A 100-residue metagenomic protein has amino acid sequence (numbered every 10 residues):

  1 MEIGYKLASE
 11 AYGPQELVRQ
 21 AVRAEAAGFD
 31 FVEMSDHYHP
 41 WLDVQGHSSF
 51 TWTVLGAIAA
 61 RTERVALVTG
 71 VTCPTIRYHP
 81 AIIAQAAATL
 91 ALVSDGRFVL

Functional and structural regions predicted by a protein language model:
M1-G70: N-terminal beta1-alpha1-beta2 module of alpha/beta enzyme domains
I3-Y12, I76-L100: Flexible, glycine-rich active-site loops centered on histidine and acidic residues that chelate a metal or position
L42-G46, P74-A81: Short coil/turn segments at secondary-structure boundaries
G70-V71, L100: Beta-strand segments within the central parallel beta-sheet cores of soluble alpha/beta enzyme folds
